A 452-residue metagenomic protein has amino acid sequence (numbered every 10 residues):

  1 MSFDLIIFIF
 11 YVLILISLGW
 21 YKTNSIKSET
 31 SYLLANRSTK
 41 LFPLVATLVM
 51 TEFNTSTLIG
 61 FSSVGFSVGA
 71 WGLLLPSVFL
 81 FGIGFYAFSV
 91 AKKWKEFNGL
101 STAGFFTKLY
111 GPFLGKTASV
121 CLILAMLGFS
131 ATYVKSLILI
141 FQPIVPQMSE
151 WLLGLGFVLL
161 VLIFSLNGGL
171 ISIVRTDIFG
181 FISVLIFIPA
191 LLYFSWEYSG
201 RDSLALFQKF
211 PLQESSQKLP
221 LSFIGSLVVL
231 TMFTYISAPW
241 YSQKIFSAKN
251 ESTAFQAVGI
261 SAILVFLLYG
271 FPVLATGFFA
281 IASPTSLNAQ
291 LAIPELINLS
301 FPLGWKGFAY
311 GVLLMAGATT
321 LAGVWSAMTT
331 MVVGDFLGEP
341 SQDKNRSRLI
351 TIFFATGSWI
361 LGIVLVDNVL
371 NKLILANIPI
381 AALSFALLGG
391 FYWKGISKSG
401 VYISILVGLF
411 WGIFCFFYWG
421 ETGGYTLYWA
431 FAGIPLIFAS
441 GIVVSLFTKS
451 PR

Functional and structural regions predicted by a protein language model:
M1-R452: Membrane-embedded helix-loop-helix hairpins and adjacent transmembrane boundary segments in multi-pass transporters
